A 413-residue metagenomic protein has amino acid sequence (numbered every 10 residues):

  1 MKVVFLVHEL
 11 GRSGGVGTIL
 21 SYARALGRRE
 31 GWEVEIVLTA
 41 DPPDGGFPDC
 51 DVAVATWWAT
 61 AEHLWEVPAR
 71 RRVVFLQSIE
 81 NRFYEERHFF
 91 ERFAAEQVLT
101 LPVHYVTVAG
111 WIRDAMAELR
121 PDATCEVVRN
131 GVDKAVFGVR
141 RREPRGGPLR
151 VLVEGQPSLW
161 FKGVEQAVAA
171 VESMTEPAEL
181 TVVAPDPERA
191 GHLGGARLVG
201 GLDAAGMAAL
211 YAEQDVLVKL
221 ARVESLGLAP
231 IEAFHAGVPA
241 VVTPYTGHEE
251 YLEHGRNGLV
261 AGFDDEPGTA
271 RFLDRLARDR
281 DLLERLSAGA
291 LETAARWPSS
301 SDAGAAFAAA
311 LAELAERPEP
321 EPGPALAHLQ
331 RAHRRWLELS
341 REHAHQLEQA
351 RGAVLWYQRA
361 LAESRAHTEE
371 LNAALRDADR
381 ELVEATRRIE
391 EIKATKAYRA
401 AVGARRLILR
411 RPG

Functional and structural regions predicted by a protein language model:
G15-S21, A115-E118, V132-V136, P144-G194: Conserved catalytic-core segment of nucleotide-activated headgroup transferases in glycan assembly
G45-F47, R87-T107: Membrane-proximal helix-turn-helix segments that form the acceptor-binding/catalytic region of lipid-linked
G191, Y245-G255, L259-V260: Short acidic/histidine- and often glycine-rich active-site loop of Leloir-type glycosyltransferases that engages
G201, H254-G255, L259-D265, R275-R280: Conserved acidic donor-binding segment of nucleotide-sugar-dependent glycosyltransferases
R222: Aromatic "clamp/platform" in nucleotide-sugar-dependent glycosyltransferases that forms part of the donor/acceptor
P239-V242: Short hydrophobic beta-strand element within catalytic cores of glycosyltransferases and related nucleotide-activated
D281-Q330: A charged, aromatic-enriched C-terminal amphipathic alpha-helix characteristic of glycosyltransferases across folds
P320-G413: Boundary detector for helix-to-coil junctions that initiate low-complexity/charged tails
